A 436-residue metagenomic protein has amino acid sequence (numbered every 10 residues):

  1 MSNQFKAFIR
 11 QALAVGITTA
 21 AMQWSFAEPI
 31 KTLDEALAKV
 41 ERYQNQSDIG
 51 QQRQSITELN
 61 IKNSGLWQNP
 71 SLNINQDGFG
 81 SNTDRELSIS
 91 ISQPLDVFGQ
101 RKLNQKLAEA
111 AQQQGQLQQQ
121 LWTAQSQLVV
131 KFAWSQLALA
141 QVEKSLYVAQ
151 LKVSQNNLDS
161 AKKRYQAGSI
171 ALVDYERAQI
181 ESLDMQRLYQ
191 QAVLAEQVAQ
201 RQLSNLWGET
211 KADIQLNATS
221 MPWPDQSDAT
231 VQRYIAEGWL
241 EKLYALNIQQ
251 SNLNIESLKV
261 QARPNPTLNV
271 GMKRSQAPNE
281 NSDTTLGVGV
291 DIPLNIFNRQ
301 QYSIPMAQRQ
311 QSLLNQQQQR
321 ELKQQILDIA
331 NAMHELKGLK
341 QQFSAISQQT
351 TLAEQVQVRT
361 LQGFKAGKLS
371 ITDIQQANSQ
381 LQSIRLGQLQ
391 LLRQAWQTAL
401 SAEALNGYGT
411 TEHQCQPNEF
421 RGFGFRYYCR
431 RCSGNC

Functional and structural regions predicted by a protein language model:
M1-F26: Gram-negative bacterial Sec-dependent N-terminal signal peptides
S2-Q4, Q125-E237, A332-L339, Q388: Periplasmic alpha-helical coiled-coil/stalk elements that build and connect Gram-negative outer-membrane
N3-K6, S25-A27, K211, G387-C436: Acidic, low-complexity, intrinsically disordered peripheral segments
F26-S71, L95, L103, S169-L172 (+8 more regions): Bacterial Sec-pathway N-terminal export signals of envelope proteins
E28-Q136, K144, V148, L172 (+5 more regions): Short flexible linkers and secondary-structure junctions
I49-S64, W122, S126-A149, N156-L158 (+5 more regions): Amphipathic alpha-helical coiled-coil segments
P70-W122, A245-Q249, N254, Q261-R320: Small/polar-residue-enriched beta-strand and adjacent coil segments characteristic of outer-membrane beta-barrel
E109, L172-E181, Q308, I371-S379: Short, charged, amphipathic alpha-helical segments
